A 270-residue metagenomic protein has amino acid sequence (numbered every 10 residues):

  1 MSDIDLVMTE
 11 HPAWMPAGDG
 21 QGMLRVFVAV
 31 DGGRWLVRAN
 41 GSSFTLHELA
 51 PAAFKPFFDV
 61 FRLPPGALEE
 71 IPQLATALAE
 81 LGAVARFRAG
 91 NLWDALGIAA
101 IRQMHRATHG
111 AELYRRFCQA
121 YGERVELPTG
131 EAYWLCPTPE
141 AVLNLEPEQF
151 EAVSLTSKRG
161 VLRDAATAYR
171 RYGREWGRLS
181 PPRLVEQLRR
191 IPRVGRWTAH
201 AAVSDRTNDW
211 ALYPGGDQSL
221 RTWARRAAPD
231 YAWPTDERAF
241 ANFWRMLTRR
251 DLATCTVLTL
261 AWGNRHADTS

Functional and structural regions predicted by a protein language model:
M1-S270: HhH-family (HhH-GPD) DNA N-glycosylase catalytic core used in base-excision repair
